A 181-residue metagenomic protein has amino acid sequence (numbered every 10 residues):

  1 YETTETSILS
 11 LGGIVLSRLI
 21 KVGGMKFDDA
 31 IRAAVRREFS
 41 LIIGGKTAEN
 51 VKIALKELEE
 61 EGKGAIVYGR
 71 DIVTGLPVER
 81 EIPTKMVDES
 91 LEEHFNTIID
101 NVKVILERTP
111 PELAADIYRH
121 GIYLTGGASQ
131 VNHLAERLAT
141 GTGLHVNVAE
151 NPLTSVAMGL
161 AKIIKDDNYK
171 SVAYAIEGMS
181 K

Functional and structural regions predicted by a protein language model:
Y1-S7, L16-S17, V131-N132, A157: Short glycine/serine/threonine-rich phosphate/pyrophosphate-binding segments that cradle anionic phosphate groups
L9-N96, E107: Phosphate-binding glycine-rich/basic clefts of nucleotide- and phosphate-handling proteins, predominantly
G13-V15, A114-H120, T142-L144: Short, surface-exposed connector motifs at secondary-structure boundaries
I31, V102, L124, L160: Residue-level signature of catalytic and energy-coupling elements of molecular machines, predominantly ATP/GTP-dependent
G44, K162-K181: Acidic, glycine/GT-rich loop-and beta-edge segments that sit at the periphery of enzyme/chaperone cores
K56, E60, A114-L138: Glycine-rich phosphate-binding loops at beta-strand->alpha-helix junctions
S90-I117, I163: Phosphate/ATP-binding catalytic cores across multiple sugar-kinase/actin-like superfamilies, primarily ASKHA
E136-K162, Y169-K170: Conserved phosphate-binding/catalytic loops in two-lobed NTP-binding clefts
